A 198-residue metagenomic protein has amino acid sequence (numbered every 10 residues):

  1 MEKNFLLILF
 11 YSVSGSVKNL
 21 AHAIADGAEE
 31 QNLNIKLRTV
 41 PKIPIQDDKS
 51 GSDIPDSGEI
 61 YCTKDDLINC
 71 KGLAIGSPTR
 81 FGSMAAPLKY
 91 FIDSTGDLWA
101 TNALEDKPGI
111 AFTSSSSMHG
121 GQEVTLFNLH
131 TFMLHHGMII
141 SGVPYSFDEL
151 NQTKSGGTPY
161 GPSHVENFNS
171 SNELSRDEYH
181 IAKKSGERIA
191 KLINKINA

Functional and structural regions predicted by a protein language model:
M1-A103, H164-A198: N-terminal beta1-alpha1-beta2 submodule of the flavodoxin-like/Rossmannoid cofactor-binding fold
S16, L73, S77, S83 (+5 more regions): Gly/Ser/Thr-rich helix-start
V40-I45, G137-N169: Mobile beta-alpha loop/short-helix "lid" or hinge segments that flank ligand
D48-K49, G76-G82, T113-Q122, D148-G157 (+1 more regions): Noncatalytic linker/hinge segments flanking ATPase motor cores
P87, T101, E123-V124, L129-H130 (+2 more regions): Short, charged/polar low-complexity linear motifs in solvent-exposed/disordered segments
E105-S155: Short, glycine-/small-residue-rich phosphate/pyrophosphate-handling segment
